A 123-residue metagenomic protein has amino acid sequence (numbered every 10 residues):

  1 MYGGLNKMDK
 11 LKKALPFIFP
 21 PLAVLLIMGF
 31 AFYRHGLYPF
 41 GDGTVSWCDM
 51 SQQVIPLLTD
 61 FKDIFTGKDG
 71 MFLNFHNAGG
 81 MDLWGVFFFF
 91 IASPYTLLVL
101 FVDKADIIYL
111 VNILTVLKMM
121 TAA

Functional and structural regions predicted by a protein language model:
M1-Y33: Start-transfer (signal-anchor) and selected internal transmembrane alpha helices of multi-pass inner/ER membrane
I27-A122: Membrane-interface coil-to-helix junctions
